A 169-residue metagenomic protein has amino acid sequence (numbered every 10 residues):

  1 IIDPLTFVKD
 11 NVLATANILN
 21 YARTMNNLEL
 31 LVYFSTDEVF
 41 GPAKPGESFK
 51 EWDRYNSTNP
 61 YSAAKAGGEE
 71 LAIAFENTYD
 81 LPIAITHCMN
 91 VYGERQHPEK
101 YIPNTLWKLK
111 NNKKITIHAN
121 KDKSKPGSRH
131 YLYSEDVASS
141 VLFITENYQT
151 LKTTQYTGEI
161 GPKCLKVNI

Functional and structural regions predicted by a protein language model:
I1-V91, N111, T145: N-terminal Rossmann-like NAD(P)+-binding domain of SDR-like oxidoreductases, especially those catalyzing
N11, K65, H130, D136 (+1 more regions): Acidic active-site catalytic centers that drive phospho-/nucleotidyl reactions and related ester hydrolyses
P45-G46, E70-E146, G158: NAD(P)-dependent short-chain dehydrogenase/reductase
W52, C164-K166: Short, solvent-exposed beta-strand edge segments and adjacent coil->beta transition regions
M89-N90, Q155-T157, K166-I169: Short-chain dehydrogenase/reductase
T150-P162: Intrinsically disordered, low-complexity Ser/Thr- and acidic-rich flexible linkers and loops, especially at boundaries
